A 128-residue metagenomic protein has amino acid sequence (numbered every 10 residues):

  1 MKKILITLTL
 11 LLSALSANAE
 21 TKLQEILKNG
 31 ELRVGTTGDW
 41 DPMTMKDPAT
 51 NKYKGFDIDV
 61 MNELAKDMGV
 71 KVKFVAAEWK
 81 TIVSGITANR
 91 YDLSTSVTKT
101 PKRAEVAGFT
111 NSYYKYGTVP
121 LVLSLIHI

Functional and structural regions predicted by a protein language model:
M1-I4: Positively charged n-region of N-terminal signal peptides that target proteins for export
L8, T98: Residues that line or immediately flank small-molecule/substrate-binding pockets and catalytic motifs
T9-N18: Hydrophobic h-region of N-terminal signal peptides that target proteins for export in Gram-negative bacteria
K22-V97, E105: Extracytoplasmic small-molecule ligand-binding "clamshell" domains of the periplasmic binding protein/Venus flytrap
T37, L123-S124: Residue-level recognition of the GNAT/N-acetyltransferase active site
D41, K115-P120: Small-molecule pocket liners
P48, K102-Y116: Ligand-binding "clamshell"
I126-I128: Conserved small/polar residues in nucleotide/adenosyl-binding loops
